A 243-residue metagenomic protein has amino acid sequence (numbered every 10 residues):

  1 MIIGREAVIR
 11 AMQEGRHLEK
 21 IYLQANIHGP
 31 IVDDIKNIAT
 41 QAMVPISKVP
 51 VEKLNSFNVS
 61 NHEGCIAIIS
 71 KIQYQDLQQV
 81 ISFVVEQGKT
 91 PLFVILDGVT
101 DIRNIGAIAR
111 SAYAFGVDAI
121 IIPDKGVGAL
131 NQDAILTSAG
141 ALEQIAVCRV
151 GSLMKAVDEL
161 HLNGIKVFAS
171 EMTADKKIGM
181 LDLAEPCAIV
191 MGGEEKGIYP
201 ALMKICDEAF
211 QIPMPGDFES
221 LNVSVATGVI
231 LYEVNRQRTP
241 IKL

Functional and structural regions predicted by a protein language model:
M1-F83: N-terminal positively charged helical leader segments and presequences
I9, E14-G15, A114, I135-A141 (+1 more regions): Structured adenosyl-cofactor binding patch, chiefly the S-adenosyl-L-methionine
R10-H17, V44-P45, S82-K176: RNA substrate-binding interface of SAM-dependent RNA methyltransferases
N26-I27, V51-E52, K125-V127, E194-K196 (+1 more regions): Short, acidic/turn-prone active-site loops that include or flank metal/cofactor- and phosphate-binding residues
I31, V127-D133, K196-I205: Short, glycine/polar-rich helix-capping loops at beta-to-alpha or helix-loop-helix junctions that flank or form
F57-S70, S138-A141, C148, A184-G192: Short basic, glycine-rich beta-strand/loop surfaces that mediate nucleic-acid
F168-N222: Active-site/ligand-binding-proximal alpha/beta "capping" segment
